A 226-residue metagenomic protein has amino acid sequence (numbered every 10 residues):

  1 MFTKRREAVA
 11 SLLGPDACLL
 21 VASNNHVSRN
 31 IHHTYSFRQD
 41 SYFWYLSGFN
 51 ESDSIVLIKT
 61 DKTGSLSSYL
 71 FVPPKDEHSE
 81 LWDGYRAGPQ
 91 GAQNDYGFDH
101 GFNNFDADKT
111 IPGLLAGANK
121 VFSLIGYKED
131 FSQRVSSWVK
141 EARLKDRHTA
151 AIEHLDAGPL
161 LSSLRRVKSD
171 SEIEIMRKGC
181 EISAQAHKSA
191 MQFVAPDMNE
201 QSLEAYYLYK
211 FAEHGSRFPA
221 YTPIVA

Functional and structural regions predicted by a protein language model:
M1-A186: A composition/biophysics-driven feature that prefers long, compositionally simple stretches
P15-I31, R177-A226: Active-site cores enriched in adjacent His and Asp/Glu residues with nearby glycine-rich loops that coordinate divalent
